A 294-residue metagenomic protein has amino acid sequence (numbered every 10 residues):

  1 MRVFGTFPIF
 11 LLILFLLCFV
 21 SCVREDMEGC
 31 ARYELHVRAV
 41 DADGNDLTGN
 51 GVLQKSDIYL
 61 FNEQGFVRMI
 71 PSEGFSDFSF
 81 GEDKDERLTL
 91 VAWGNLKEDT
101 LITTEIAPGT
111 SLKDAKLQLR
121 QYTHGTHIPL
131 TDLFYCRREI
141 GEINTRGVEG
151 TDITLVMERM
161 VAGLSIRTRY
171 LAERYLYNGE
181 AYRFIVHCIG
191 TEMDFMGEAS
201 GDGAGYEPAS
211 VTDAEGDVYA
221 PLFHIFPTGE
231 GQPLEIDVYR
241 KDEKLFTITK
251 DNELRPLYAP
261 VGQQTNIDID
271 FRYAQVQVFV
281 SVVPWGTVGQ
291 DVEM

Functional and structural regions predicted by a protein language model:
M1-F10: Bacterial N-terminal signal peptides that target proteins for export
V3, L16-D46, I166, G262 (+2 more regions): Bacterial Sec-dependent N-terminal signal peptides
G29-H36, S56, L88, A162: Short structural boundary motif marking the start of a folded domain
V40, G51-Q54, V161: Short proline/glycine-enriched turn/loop motifs at strand-loop junctions of beta-rich domains
V52-I106, L176-A259, Q290-M294: Tryptophan-paired
F66-R159: Short, low-hydrophobicity acidic/polar segments
H124-D217: A sequence/structural signal for flexible, mid-protein segments enriched in small/helix-disrupting residues
N252-P284: Phox homology (PX) phosphoinositide-binding domain
